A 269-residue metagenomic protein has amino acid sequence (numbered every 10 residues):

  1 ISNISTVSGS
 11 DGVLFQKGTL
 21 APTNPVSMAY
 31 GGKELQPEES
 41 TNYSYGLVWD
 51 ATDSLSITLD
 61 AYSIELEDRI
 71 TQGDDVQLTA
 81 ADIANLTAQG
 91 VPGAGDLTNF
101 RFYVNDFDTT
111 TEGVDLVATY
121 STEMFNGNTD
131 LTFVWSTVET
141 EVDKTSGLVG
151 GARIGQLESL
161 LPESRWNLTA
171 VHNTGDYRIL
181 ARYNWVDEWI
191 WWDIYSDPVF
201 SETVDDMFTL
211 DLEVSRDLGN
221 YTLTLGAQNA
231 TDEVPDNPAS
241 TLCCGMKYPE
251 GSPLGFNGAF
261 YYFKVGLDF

Functional and structural regions predicted by a protein language model:
I1-E38, A61-A94, I190, Q228-Y248: Surface-exposed extracellular loop regions of Gram-negative outer-membrane beta-barrel proteins, predominantly
I1-T58, E65, A94-V114, S121-M124 (+3 more regions): Outer-membrane beta-barrel signature, preferentially recognizing the C-terminal barrel domain of Gram-negative
Y45, L212-V214: Short, basic/aromatic-rich helical patch in the C-terminal catalytic core of site-specific tyrosine
A51-L55, N173-Y177, D217-Y221: Short glycine/proline-enriched coil/turn segments at helix->beta-strand junctions
S56, A61-Y195, K264-D268: Gram-negative outer-membrane beta-barrel transporters
E139, W185-I194, S215-F269: C-terminal beta-signal and adjacent terminal beta-strands/loops of Gram-negative outer-membrane beta-barrel proteins
Y183, W192-D211: Generic long, charged, amphipathic alpha-helical segments
